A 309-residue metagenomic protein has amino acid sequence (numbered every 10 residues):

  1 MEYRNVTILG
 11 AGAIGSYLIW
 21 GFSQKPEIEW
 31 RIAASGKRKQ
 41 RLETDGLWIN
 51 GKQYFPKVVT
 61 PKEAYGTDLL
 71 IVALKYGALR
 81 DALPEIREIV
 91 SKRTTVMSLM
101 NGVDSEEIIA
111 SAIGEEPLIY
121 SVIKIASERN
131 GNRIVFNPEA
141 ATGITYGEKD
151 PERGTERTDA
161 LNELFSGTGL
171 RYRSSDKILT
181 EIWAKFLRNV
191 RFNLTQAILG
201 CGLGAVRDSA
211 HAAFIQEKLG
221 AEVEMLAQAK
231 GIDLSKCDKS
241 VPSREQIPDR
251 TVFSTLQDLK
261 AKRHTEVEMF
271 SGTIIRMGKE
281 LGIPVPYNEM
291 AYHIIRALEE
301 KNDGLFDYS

Functional and structural regions predicted by a protein language model:
M1-F55: NAD(P)+-binding Rossmann beta1-loop-alpha1 motif at the extreme N-terminus of oxidoreductases
E2, E217-S309: NAD(P)-dependent Rossmann-like dehydrogenase/reductase catalytic/cofactor-binding core
Y3-R4, D68, T142: Nucleotide donor/acceptor-binding cores
W20-Q24, P84-E88, S111, G272 (+1 more regions): Short, well-ordered alpha-helices that flank and scaffold nucleotide-derived cofactor binding pockets
G51-V135: Rossmann-like NAD(P)(H) cofactor-binding subdomain of soluble oxidoreductases
Y65, N101-E181: Rossmann-fold dinucleotide-binding core
V135-E148, L199-V206, V252-A261: Helix-loop-beta segment of a Rossmann-like dinucleotide-binding subdomain
L179-R207, H211-E224, D249: Active-site-proximal catalytic alpha-helix in oxidoreductases
